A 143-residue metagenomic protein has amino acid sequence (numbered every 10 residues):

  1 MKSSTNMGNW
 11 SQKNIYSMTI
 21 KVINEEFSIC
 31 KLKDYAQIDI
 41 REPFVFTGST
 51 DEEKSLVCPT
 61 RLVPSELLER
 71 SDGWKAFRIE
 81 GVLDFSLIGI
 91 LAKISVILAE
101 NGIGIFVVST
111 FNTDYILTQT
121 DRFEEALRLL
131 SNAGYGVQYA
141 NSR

Functional and structural regions predicted by a protein language model:
M1-A99, E125-R143: Regulatory modules associated with amino-acid/nitrogen control
E53-C58, T113-Q119: A generic structural motif
N101-I116, R122, A140-R143: A cross-kingdom feature marking solvent-exposed beta-strand/loop segments within repeated, beta-rich binding/scaffold
